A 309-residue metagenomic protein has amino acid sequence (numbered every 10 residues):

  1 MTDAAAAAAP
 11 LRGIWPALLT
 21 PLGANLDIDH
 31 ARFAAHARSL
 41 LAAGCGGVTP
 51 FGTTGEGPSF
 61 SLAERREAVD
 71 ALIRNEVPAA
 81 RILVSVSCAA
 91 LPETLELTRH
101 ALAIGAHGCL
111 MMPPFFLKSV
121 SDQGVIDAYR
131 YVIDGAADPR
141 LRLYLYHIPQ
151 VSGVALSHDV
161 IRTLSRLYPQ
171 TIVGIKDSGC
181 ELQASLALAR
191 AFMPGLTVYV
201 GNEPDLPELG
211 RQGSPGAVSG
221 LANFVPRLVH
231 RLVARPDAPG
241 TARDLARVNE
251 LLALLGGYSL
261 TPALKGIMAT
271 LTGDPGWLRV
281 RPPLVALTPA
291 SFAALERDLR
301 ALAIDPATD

Functional and structural regions predicted by a protein language model:
T2-A155: Active-site beta->alpha loop and helix N-cap motifs at the rims of alpha/beta catalytic domains
T2-D3, P10, W15-L19, A43-C45 (+2 more regions): C-terminal alpha-helical cap/extension of soluble enzyme domains
L11, F33, R65, V69 (+7 more regions): A general structural signal for well-ordered alpha-helical segments in protein cores
R32, E64, G124, C180 (+3 more regions): Soluble or luminal CAZymes and related metallo-dependent hydrolases
R38, R99, P207, G266 (+1 more regions): Surface-exposed charge patches
A43, E67, A71-E76, H100 (+9 more regions): Alpha-helical structural signal in soluble globular domains
G135-R140, I148-Y258: Catalytic alpha/beta core domains of metabolic enzymes, predominantly
